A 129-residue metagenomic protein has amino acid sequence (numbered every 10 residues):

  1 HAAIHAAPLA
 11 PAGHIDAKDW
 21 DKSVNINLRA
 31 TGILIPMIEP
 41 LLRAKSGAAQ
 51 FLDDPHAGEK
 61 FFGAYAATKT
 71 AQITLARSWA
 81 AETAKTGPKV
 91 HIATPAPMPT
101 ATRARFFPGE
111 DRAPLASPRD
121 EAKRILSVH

Functional and structural regions predicted by a protein language model:
I4-P11, A17, R43-K85, T94-P97 (+1 more regions): Catalytic loop of short-chain dehydrogenase/reductase
I15, S23-V24: A hydrophobic alpha-helix adjacent to the NAD(P)-binding/active-site core of NAD(P)-dependent oxidoreductases, strongly
I35-P36, R77: A short, exposed helix-loop element centered on a Lys and neighboring polar residues
K85, I92-A93, T100, P108-H129: C-terminal helical subdomain
